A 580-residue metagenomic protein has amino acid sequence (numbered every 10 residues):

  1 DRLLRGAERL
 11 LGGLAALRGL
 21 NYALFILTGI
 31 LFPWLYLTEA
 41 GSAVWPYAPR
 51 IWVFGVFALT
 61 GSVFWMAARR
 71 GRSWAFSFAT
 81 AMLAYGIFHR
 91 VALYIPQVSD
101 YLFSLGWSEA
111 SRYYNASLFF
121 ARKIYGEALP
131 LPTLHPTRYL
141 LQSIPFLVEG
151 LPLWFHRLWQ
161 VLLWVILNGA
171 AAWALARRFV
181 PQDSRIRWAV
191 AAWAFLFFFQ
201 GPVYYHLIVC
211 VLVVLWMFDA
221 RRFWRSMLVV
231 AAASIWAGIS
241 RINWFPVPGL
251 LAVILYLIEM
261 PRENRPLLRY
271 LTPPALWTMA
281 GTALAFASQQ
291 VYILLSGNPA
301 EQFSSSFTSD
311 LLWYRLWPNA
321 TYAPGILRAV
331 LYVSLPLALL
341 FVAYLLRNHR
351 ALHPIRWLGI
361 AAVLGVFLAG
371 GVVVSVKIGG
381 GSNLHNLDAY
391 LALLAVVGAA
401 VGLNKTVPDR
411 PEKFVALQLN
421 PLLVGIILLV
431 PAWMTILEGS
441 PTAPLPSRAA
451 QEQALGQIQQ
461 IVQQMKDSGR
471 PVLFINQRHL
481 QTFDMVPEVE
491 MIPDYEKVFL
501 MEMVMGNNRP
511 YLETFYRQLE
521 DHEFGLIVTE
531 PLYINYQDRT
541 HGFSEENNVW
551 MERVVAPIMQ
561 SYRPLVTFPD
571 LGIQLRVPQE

Functional and structural regions predicted by a protein language model:
D1-L93: Start-transfer (signal-anchor) and selected internal transmembrane alpha helices of multi-pass inner/ER membrane
D1-R2, A15-R18, A81-L83, A275 (+2 more regions): Signature aromatic-anchored transmembrane alpha helix within multi-pass, membrane-resident enzymes that catalyze glycan
L11-F25, R72-T80, A128-P132, R177-A189 (+6 more regions): Membrane-interfacial loop-to-transmembrane alpha-helix junctions, especially the N-terminal start
G29-T38, H89-S143, L151-V165, L196-H206 (+3 more regions): Transmembrane catalytic cores of multi-pass membrane glycosyltransferases and polysaccharide-assembly enzymes
L35-T38, L59-R72, A174-V180, V214-F223 (+3 more regions): Structural signal for the C-terminal ends of transmembrane alpha-helices and the immediately following loop
L158-A191: Transmembrane-helix motifs of polytopic, lipid-linked glycan transferases
V291-N298, V430-E580: Extracytoplasmic
G379-F414, Q418: Hydrophobic/aromatic-rich transmembrane helices and adjacent perimembrane loops
